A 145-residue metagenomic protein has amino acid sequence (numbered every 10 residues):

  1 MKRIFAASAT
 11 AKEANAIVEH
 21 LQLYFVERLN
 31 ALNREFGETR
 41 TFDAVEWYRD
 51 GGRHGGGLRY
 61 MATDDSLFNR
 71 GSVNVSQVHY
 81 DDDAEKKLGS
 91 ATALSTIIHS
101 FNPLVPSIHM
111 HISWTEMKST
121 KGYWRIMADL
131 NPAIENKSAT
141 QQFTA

Functional and structural regions predicted by a protein language model:
K2, K12, K86-K87, K118-K121 (+1 more regions): Context-gated lysine
K2-D83: Gly/Pro-rich turn-and-neighbor structural signature
S8-T10, A93, S138: Serine/threonine-rich low-complexity intrinsically disordered regions
F36, W114-K118, T144: Generic alpha-helical propensity signal that fires on short helical segments and nearby coil/disordered stretches
R53-I126: Internal mixed beta-strand/loop scaffold within catalytic domains of large alpha/beta enzymes
S119-A145: Compact, glycine/acidic-enriched structural inserts
